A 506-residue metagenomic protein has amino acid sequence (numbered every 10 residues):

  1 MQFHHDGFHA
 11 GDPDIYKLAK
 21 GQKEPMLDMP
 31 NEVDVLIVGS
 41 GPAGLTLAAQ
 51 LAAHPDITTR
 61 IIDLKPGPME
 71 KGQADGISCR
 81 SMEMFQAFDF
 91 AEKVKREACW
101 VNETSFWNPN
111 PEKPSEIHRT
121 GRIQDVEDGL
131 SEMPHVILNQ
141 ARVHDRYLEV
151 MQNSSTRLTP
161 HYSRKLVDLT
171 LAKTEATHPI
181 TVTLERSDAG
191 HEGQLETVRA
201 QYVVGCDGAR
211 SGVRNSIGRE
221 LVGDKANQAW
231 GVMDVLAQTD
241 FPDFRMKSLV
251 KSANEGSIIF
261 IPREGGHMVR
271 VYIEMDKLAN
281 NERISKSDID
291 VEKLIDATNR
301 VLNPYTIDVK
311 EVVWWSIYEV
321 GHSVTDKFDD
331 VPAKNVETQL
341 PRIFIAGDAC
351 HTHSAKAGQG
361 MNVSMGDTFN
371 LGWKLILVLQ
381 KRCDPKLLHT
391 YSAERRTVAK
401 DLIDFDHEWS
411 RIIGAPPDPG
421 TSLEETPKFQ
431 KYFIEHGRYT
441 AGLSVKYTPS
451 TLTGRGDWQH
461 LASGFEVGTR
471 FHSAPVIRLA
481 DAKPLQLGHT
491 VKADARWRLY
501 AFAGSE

Functional and structural regions predicted by a protein language model:
M1-L36, Q50-I57, T177, T338: Extreme N-terminal leader/targeting segments of oxidoreductases
H5, E70-N153, H161-S163, A172-E175 (+2 more regions): Active-site-adjacent segment of FAD-dependent monooxygenases/related oxidoreductases
N31-V33, G190-Y202, C206, V336-Q339: Core beta-strand elements of the Rossmann-like FAD/NAD(P) dinucleotide-binding domain in flavoenzyme oxidoreductases
S40-A49, Y147, G205, V312 (+2 more regions): Conserved mid-domain beta->alpha element of the FAD-binding
A49-D75: Glycine-rich FAD pyrophosphate-binding loop
R96, E149, N153, D188-G190 (+1 more regions): Conserved FAD-binding catalytic core of PHBH/FMO-like flavoproteins
S154-V167, I307-V309: A conserved beta-strand/loop element that lines the FAD pocket in flavoprotein oxidoreductases
T170-T197: Conserved beta-strand-loop-beta-strand element in the redox core of flavoprotein oxidoreductases
